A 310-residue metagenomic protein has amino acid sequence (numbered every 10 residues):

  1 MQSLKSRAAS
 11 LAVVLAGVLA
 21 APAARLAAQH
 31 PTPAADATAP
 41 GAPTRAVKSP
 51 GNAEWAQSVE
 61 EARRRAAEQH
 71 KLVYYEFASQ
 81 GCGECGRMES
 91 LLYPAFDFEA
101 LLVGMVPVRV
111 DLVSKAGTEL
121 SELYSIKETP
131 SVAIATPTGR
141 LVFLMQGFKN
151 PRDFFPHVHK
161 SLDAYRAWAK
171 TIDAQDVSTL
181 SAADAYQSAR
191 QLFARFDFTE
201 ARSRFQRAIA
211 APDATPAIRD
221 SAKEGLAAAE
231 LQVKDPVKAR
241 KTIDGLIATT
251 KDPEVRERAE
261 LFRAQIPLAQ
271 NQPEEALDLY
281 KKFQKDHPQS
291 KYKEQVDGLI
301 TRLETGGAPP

Functional and structural regions predicted by a protein language model:
A53-A56, F77-S79, F98-A116: Thiol-based oxidoreductase modules, predominantly thioredoxin-like and allied folds used for disulfide exchange
L72, T118, E122-I134: Structural micro-motif
C85-A100: Typically the conserved alpha-helix immediately C-terminal to a functionally engaged Cys/Sec in thioredoxin-like
F96, L144-F148, D176-L180, R195-F196 (+3 more regions): Short solvent-exposed coil/turn linkers within tandem alpha-helical repeat scaffolds
K127-R166: Non-catalytic, surface beta->alpha helical segment in thiol-disulfide oxidoreductase systems
